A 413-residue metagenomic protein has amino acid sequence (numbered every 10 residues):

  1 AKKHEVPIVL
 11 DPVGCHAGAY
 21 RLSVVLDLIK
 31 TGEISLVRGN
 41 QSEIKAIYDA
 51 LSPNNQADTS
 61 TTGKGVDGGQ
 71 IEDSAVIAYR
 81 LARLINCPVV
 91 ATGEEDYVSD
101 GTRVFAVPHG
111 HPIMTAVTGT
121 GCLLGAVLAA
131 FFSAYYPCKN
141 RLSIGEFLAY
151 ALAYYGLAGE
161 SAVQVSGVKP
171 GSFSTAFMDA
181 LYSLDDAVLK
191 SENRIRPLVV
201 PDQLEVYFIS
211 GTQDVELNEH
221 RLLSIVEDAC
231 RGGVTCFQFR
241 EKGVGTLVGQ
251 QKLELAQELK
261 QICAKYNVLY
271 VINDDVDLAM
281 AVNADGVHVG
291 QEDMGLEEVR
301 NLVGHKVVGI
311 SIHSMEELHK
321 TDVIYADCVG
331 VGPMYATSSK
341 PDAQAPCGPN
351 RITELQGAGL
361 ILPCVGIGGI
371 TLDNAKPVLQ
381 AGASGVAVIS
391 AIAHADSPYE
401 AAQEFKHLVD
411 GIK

Functional and structural regions predicted by a protein language model:
K2-H4, G32, I85, G232 (+2 more regions): Helix C-cap/helix->beta junction micro-motif
A19-V104, Q251-Y325: Conserved phosphate/ATP/ADP-binding segment of small-molecule kinases
S35-K45, V234-T235, F239-R240, V289-G290 (+2 more regions): Non-cysteine beta-strand/loop elements that form the S-adenosyl-L-methionine
A46, T118-A153: Short, small-residue alpha-helix embedded
A75, F105-G119: Short pre-catalytic strand/loop immediately N-terminal to key active-site residues, enriched for Gly-Thr
I77-A82, N140-A158, F177-M178: Short, well-structured alpha-helical segments that form the helix of a local strand-helix-strand
G156-P201, I412: Charged C-terminal helix
V200-G286, D293, N301-D327, Q344 (+6 more regions): Conserved N-terminal beta1-alpha1 strand-loop-helix module at the mouth
